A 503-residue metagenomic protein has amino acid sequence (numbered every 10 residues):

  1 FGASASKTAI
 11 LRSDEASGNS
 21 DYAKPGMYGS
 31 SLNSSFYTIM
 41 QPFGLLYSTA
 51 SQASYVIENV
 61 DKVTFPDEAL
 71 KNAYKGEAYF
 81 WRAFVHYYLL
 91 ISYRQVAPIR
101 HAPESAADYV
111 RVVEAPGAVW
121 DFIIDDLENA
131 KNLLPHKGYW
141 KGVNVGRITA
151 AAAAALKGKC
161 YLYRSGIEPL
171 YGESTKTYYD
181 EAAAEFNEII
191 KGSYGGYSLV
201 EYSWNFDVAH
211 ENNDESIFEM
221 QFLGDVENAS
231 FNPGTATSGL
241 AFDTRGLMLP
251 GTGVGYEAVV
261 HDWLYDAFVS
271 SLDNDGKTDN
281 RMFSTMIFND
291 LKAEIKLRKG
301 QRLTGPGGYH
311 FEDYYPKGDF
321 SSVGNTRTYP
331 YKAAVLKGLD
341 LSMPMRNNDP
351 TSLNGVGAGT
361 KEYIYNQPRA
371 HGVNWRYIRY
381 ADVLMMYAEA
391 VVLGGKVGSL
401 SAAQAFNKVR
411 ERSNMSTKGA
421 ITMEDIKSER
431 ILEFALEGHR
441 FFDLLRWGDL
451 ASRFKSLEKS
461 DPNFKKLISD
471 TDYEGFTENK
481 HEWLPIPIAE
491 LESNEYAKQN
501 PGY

Functional and structural regions predicted by a protein language model:
F1-L11, G26, N33, M40 (+7 more regions): Acidic, glycine-rich segments characteristic of secretory precursors and extracytoplasmic regions
F1-S20, E128-K131, R147-G324, F454-L457: An aromatic- and glycine-enriched ligand-binding surface/loop that stacks and positions planar moieties
A16, L46-T49, F122, N144 (+5 more regions): Long, intrinsically disordered, low-complexity segments
N19-Y93, Y109-D121, L127-G142, D340-M345 (+3 more regions): Conserved, well-structured interaction surfaces
K24, D273-R379: Flexible, polar/acidic helix-loop-strand segments at domain edges
L90-A97, Y163-G172, L393-K396: Short coil/turn linking the two alpha-helices of tandem helical-hairpin repeats
